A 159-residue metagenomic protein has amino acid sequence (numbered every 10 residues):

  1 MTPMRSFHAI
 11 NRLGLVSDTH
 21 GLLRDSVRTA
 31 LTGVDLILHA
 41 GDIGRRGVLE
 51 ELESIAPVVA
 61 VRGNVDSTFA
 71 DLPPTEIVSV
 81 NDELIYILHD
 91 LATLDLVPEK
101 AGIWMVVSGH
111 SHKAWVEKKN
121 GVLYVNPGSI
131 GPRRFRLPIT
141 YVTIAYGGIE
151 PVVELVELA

Functional and structural regions predicted by a protein language model:
T2-I10, I77-N81, V125-A159: Binuclear metal-dependent phosphoesterase catalytic core
T2-V80: Core catalytic region of metal-dependent phosphoesterases/phosphodiesterases, especially metallo-beta-lactamase-like
R12, P57-V59, L84, L123 (+1 more regions): Conserved beta-strand segments of alpha/beta enzyme cores
G14, L38, V59-V61, M105-V107 (+2 more regions): Hydrophobic/aromatic beta-strand patches that form the interior of the parallel beta-sheet core in alpha/beta enzyme
S17, A40-G41, G63, L88 (+2 more regions): Active-site flanking residues adjacent to catalytic metal/cofactor-binding acidic residues
T19, N64, L84, L91 (+2 more regions): Short, flexible active-site-adjacent loop segments at beta-strand->alpha-helix junctions, enriched in small/polar
G21-D25, I43-V48, V65-D71, A92-V97 (+2 more regions): Active-site environment of divalent metal-dependent phosphoester hydrolases
V59, V65-D66, L72-V106: Glycine/small-residue-rich loop that forms an oxyanion/phosphate-binding "nest" at active or ligand-binding sites
